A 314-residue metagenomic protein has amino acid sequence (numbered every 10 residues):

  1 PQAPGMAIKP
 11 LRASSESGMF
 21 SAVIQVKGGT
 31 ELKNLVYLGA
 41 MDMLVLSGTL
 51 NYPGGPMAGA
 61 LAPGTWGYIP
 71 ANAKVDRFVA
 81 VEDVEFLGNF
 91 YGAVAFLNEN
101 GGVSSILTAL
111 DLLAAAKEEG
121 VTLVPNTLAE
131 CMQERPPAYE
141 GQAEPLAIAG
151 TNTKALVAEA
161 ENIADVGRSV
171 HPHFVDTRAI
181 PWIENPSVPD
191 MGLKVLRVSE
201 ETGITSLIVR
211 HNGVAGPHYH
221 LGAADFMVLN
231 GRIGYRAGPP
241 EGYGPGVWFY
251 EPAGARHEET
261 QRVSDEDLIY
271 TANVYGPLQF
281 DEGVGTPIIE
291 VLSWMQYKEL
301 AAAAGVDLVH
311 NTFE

Functional and structural regions predicted by a protein language model:
P1-G18, I106, L110-E201, W294-E314: A short, N-terminal "cap"/entry segment at the start of jelly-roll beta-barrel domains of the cupin/DSBH fold
I8-P10, S21-Q25, D42, W66-Y68 (+5 more regions): Conserved hydrophobic/aromatic beta-strand scaffold that supports enzyme active sites
S15, D42, N51-D76, A80 (+2 more regions): Short acidic-glycine-tyrosine-enriched beta hairpin
G18-M19, V36-L38, V79-E82, Y219-G222 (+2 more regions): Short glycine/proline-enriched turns and hinge-like loops at secondary-structure junctions
K27-T30, N34-P56, H211-V214, H220-G238: Glycine- and acidic-residue-biased ligand/ion/polar-headgroup-sensing regions
Y37, L46-S47, W66, N72 (+5 more regions): Aromatic/pi-system hotspot detector in well-structured domains
T65-N72, L107-D111, W248, V291-M295: Short amphipathic alpha-helical linker/capping segments at the junctions of internal repeats and modular domains
Y68, V81-N100, F249-E251, D265-G283: A short hydrophobic beta-strand segment most commonly corresponding to one strand of the jelly-roll/cupin
